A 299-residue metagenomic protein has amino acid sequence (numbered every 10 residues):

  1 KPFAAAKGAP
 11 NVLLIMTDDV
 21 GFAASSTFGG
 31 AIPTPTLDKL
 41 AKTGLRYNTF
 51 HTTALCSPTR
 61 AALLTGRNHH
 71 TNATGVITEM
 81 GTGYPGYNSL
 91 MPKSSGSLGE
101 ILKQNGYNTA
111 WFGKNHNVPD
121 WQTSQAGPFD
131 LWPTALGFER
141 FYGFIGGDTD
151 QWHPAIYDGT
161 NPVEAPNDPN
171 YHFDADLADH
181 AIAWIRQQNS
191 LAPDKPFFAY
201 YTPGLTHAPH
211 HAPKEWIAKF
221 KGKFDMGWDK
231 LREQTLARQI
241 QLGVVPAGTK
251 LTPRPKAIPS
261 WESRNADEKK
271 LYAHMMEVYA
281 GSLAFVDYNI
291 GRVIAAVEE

Functional and structural regions predicted by a protein language model:
K1-E299: Formylglycine-dependent sulfatase
